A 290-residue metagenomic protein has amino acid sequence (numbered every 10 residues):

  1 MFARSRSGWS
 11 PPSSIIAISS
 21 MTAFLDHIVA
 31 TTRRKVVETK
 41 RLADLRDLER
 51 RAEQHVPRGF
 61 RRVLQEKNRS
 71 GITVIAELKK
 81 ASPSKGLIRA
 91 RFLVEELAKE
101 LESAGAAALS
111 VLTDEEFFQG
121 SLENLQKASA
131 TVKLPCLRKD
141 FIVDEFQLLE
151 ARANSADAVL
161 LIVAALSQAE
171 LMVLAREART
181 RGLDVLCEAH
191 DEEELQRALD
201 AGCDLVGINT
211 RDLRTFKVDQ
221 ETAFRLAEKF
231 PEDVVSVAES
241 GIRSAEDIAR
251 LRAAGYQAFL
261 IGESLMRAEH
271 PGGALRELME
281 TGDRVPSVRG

Functional and structural regions predicted by a protein language model:
F2-S14, S19-S20: Low-acidity, Ser/Thr- and Arg-rich intrinsically disordered low-complexity segments
M21-R91: An N-cap/entry alpha-helix motif that binds or orients negatively charged groups
I28, A108-F118, P135-D144, D157-Q168 (+3 more regions): Catalytic beta/alpha-barrel core
I75-L93, P135-V143, D184-E188, V237-A238: Active-site mouth loops of central-metabolism enzymes
G105-A106, T131-L134, A153-V159, R179-L183 (+3 more regions): Glycine-enriched alpha-helix->loop->beta-strand junction motifs that scaffold or abut catalytic
V143-N154, E192-A201, I242-I261: Catalytic cores of alpha/beta
E150-E170, I208-T215, Y256-A274: Glycine-rich phosphate-binding active-site loops on the catalytic face of alpha/beta enzymes
L226-K229, R267-G290: C-terminal helical cap(s) of enzyme catalytic domains, especially alpha/beta-barrels
